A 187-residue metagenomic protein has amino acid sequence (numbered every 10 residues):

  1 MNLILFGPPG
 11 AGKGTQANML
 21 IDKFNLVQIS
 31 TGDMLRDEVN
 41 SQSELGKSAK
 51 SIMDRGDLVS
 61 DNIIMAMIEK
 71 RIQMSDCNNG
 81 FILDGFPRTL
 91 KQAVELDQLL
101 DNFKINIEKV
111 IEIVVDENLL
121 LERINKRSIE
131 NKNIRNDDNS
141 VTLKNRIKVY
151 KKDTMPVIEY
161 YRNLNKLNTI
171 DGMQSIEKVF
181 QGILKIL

Functional and structural regions predicted by a protein language model:
M1-L187: Glycine-rich phosphate-binding loop of ATP-dependent small-molecule kinases
